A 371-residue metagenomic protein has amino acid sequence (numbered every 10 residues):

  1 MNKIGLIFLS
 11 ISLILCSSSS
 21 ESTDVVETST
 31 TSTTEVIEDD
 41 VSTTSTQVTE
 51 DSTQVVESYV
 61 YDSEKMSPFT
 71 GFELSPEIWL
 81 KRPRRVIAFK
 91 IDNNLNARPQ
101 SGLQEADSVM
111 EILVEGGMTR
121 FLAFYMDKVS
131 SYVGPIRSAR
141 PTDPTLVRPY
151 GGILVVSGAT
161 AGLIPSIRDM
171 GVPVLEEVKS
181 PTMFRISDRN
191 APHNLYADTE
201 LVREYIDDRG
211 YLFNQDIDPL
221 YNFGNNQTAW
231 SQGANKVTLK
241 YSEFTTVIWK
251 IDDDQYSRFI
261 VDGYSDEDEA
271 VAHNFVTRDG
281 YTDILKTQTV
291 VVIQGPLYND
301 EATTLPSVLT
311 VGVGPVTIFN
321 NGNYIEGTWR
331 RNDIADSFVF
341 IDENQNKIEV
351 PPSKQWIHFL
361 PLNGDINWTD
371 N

Functional and structural regions predicted by a protein language model:
M1-L9: Sec-dependent signal peptide recognition, specifically the positively charged N-region followed immediately by
I14-S17: C-terminal motif of bacterial Sec signal peptides marking the signal peptidase cleavage site
S20-E73: N-terminal, intrinsically disordered, polar/charged segments of Gram-positive cell-envelope systems that serve as
D51-M110, E115-N371: A surface/extracellular/periplasmic glyco- and lipid-processing/surface-interacting theme
